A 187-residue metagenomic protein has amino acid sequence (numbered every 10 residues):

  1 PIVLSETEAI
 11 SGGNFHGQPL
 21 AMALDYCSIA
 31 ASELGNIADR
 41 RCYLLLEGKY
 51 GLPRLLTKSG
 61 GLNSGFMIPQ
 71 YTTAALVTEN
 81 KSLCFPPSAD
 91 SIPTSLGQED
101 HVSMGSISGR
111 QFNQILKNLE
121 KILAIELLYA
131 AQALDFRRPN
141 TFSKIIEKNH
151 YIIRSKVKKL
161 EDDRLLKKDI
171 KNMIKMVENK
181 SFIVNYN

Functional and structural regions predicted by a protein language model:
P1-N187: C-terminal auxiliary extensions adjacent to catalytic cores
